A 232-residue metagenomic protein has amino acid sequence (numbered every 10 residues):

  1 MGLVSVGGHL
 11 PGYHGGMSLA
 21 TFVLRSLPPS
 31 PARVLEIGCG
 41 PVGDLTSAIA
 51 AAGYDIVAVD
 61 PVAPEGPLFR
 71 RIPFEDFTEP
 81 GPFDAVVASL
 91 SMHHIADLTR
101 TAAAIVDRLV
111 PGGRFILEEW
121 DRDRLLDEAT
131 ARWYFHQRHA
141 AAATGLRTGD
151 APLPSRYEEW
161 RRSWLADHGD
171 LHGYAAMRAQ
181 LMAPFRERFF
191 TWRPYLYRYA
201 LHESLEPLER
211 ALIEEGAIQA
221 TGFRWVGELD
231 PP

Functional and structural regions predicted by a protein language model:
G2-S18: Class I SAM-dependent methyltransferase Rossmann-like catalytic core, especially the SAM/SAH-binding loop
Y13-P31: Conserved alpha-helix/loop element of class I SAM-dependent methyltransferases that forms part of the SAM/SAH-binding
P31-G40: Conserved class I S-adenosyl-L-methionine
G40-D76: Class I SAM-dependent methyltransferase SAM/SAH-binding core
V87: A conserved beta-strand element that flanks and buttresses the S-adenosyl-L-methionine
R100-P111: A short glycine-rich, Lys/Arg-flanked "PGG" loop and its adjoining helix->strand segment in the class I
I116-R147: Conserved class I S-adenosyl-L-methionine
H168-F190: Short alpha-helix
